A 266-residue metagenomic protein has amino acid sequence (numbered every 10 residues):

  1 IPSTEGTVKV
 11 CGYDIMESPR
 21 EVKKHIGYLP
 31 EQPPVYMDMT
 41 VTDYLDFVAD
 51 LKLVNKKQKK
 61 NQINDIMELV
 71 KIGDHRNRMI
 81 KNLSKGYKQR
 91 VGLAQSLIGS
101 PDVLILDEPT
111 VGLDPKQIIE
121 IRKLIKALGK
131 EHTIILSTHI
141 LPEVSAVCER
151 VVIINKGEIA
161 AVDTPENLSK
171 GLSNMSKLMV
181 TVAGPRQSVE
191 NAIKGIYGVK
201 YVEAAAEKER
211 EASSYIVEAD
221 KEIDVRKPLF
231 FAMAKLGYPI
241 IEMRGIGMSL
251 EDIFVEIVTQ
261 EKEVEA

Functional and structural regions predicted by a protein language model:
G6-E17, E21-H25: Conserved ABC transporter NBD signature motif
D46, D50, K57-H75: Conserved ABC ATPase "signature" region
M79-L83: Conserved ABC ATPase signature
L93: Hydrophobic anchor residue at the start of the ABC signature
L104-E108: Catalytic Walker B motif of ABC-type/P-loop ATPase nucleotide-binding domains
K123-E218: ABC transporter nucleotide-binding domain
E218-A266: C-terminal coupling/interaction segments
